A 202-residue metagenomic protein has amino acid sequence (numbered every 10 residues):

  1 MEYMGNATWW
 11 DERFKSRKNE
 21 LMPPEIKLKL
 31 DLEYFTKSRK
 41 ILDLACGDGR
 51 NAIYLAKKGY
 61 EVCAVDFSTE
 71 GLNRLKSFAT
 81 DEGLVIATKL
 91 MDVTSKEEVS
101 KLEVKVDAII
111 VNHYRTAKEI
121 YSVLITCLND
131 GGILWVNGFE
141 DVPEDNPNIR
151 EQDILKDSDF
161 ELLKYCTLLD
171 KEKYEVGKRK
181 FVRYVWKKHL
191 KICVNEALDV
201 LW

Functional and structural regions predicted by a protein language model:
M1-T36: Conserved class I S-adenosyl-L-methionine
A45-G47: Class I SAM-dependent methyltransferase "Motif I" SAM/SAH-binding loop
E61-D66: Conserved SAM-binding motif I beta-strand of class I
S68-E70: Conserved SAM/SAH-binding beta-strand->alpha-helix loop
E82-T94: Conserved SAM-binding strand-loop segment of SAM-dependent methyltransferases
V99-A108: A short acidic, Gly/Pro-enriched loop at the edge of an enzyme's catalytic core that lines a small-molecule cofactor
Y121-D130: A short glycine-rich, Lys/Arg-flanked "PGG" loop and its adjoining helix->strand segment in the class I
G131-E140: Conserved beta-strand signature within the Rossmann-like core of class I S-adenosyl-L-methionine
